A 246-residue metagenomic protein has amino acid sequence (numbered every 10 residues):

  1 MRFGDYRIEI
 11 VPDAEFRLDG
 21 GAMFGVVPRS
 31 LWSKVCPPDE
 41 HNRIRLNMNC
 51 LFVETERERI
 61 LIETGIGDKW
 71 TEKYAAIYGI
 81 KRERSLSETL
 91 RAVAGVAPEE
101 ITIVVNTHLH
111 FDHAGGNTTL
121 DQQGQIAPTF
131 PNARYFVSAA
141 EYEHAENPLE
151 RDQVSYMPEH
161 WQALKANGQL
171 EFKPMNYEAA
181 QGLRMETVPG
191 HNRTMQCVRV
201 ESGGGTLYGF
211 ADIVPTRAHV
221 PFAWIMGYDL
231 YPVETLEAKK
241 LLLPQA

Functional and structural regions predicted by a protein language model:
F3-R7, P12-A92, C197-T216: Conserved beta-strand hairpin/beta-sheet module of binuclear metal-dependent hydrolase folds, prominently
E9-V11, I60, V105, F136 (+3 more regions): Hydrophobic/aromatic beta-strand patches that form the interior of the parallel beta-sheet core in alpha/beta enzyme
G65-G67, H110, E141, P189-R193 (+1 more regions): Catalytic metal-binding/acid-base residues of hydrolase active sites
T71-A75, P148, V220-W224: Short acidic, glycine/proline-rich loop/turn micro-motifs
K81-V96, E100, Q122, A127-T187 (+2 more regions): Metallo-beta-lactamase
I101-D112: Metallo-beta-lactamase
G116-Q122: A short, conserved alpha-helix within the catalytic core of class I
F210-A238: A hydrophobic, small-residue-rich beta->alpha segment in the mid-to-C-terminal subdomain of diverse proteins
